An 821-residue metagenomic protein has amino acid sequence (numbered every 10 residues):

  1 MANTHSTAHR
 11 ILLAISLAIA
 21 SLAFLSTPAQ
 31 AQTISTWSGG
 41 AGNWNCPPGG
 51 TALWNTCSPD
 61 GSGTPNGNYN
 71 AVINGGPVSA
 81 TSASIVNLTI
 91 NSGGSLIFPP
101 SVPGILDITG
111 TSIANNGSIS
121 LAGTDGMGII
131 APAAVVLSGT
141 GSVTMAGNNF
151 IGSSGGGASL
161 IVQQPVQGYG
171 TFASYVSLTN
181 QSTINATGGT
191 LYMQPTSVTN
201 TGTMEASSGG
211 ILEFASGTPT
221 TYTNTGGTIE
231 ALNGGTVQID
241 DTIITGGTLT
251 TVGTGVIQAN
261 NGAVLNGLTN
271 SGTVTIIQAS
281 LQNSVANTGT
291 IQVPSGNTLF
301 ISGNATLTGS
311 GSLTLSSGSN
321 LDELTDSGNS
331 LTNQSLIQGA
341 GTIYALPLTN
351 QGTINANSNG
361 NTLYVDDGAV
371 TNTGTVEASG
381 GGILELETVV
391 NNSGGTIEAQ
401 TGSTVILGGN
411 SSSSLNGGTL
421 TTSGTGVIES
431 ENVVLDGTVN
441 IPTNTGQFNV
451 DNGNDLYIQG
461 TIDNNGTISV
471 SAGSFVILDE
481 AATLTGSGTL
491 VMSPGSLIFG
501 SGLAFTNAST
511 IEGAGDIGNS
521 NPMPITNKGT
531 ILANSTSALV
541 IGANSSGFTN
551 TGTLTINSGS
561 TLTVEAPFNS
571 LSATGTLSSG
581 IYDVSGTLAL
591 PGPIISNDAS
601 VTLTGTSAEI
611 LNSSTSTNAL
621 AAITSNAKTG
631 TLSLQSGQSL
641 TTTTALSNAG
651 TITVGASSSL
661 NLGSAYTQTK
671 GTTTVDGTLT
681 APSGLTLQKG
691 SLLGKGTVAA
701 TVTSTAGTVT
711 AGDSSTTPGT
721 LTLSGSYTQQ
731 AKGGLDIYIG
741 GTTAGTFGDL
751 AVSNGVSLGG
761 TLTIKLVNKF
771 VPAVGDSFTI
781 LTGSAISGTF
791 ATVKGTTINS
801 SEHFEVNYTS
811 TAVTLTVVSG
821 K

Functional and structural regions predicted by a protein language model:
A2-N70, G580-D583, G734, T761-K821: Extracellular/surface-exposed low-complexity segments
A41-G42, P47-P48, L88, G93-P103 (+12 more regions): Extracellular repeat-rich scaffold modules on cell surfaces
W54, A71, L137, V166 (+16 more regions): Residue-level detector of buried hydrophobic side-chain packing in well-ordered secondary-structure elements
G61-G76, F98-P99, T710-A711, I737-G740: Glycine-rich repeat segments that build the extracellular carbohydrate-interaction surface of secreted and virion
N74-V86, P103-G104, D125, G296 (+2 more regions): N-terminal extracellular ligand-recognition/capping segment immediately after the signal peptide
G93, S101-P103, N116, A134 (+54 more regions): Tight coil/turn sites that cap or link beta-strands
S95, T124-M127, A146-N149, G170-T171 (+24 more regions): Short glycine/acidic-rich loop motifs that flank beta-strands on beta-rich extracellular proteins
P103-G104, I108-G110, G126-G128, L265-V285 (+17 more regions): Extracellular beta-strand/loop-rich repeat segments of large surface/secreted proteins
